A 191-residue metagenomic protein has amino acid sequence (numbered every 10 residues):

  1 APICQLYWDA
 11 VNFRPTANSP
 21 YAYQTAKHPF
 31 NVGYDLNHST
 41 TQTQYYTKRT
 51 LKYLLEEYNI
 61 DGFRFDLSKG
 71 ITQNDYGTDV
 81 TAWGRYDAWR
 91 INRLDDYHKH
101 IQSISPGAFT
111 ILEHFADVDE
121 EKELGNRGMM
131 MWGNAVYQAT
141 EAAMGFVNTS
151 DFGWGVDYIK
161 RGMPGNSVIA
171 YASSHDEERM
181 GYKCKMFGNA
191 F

Functional and structural regions predicted by a protein language model:
A1-N59, R64-R85, Y97-S103: Substrate-binding/active-site clefts of carbohydrate-active enzymes
I3, T72-Q73, D119, R179-Y182: Conserved protein kinase catalytic core
V11-N12, T40, V136, N148-S150 (+1 more regions): Solvent-exposed, flexible loop/coil residues
N18, G33-D35, E121, M129 (+2 more regions): Generic secondary-structure boundary/loop-capping signal
P29-N31, Y58-I60, R127, M131 (+2 more regions): Short, solvent-exposed loop/turn segments at the edges of secondary structure
L51, K122-E123, G181-K185: Short conserved micro-motifs at the rims of enzyme active sites and ligand-binding pockets
L67-A172: Active-site-proximal helices and loops of the catalytic beta/alpha 8
G162-F191: Loop/helix patches that line or flank the sugar-binding groove of alpha-linked glycan CAZymes
